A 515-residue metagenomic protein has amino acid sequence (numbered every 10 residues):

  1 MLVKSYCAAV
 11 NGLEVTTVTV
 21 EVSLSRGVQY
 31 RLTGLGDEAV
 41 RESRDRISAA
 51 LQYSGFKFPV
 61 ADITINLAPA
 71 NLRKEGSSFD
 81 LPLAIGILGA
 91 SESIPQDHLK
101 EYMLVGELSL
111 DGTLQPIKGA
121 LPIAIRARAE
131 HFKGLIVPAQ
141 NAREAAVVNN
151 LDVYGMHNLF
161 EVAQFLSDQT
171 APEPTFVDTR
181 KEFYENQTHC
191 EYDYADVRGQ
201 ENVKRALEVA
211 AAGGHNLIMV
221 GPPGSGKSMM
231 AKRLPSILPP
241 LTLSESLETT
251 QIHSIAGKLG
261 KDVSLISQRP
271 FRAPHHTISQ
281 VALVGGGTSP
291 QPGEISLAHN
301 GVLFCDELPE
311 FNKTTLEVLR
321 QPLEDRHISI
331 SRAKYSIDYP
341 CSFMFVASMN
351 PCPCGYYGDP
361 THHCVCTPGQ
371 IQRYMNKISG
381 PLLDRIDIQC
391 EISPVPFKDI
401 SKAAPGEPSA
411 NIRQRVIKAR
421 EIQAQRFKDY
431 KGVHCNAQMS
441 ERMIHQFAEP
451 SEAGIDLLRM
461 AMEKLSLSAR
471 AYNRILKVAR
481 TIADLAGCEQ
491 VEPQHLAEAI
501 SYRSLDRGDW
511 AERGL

Functional and structural regions predicted by a protein language model:
M1-I218, P222-S225, S331, A471-Y472 (+1 more regions): Peripheral, non-AAA+ core regions of ATP-driven protein-machinery
V18-L24, L283, D387-C390: Short beta-strand elements
T33, A39-R44, P59, N66-G76 (+2 more regions): Basic, amphipathic alpha-helical bundle interface domains used for macromolecular binding and assembly
D111, C305-N312, G355: Catalytic P-loop NTPase motifs of RecA-like helicase/translocase cores
A171-V209, G213, P240-I295: P-loop NTPase nucleotide-binding/switch module
M219-G260, D325: Walker A/P-loop
N300, D306-E307, V318: Walker B catalytic acidic pair
